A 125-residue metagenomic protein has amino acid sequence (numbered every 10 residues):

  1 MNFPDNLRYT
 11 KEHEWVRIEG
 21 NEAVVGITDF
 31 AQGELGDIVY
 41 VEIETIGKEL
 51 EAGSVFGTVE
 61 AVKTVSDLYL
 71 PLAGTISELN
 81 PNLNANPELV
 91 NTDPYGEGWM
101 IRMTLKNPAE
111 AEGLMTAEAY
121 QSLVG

Functional and structural regions predicted by a protein language model:
M1-D5, P71-I76: Short charge-dense sequence patches
M1-T58, E88, T92-G125: Acidic, low-complexity mobile loops and tails
R8, K63, D67: ABC ATPase A-loop
D29, K63, L72: A short beta-strand motif that forms part of the nucleic acid-binding face of small beta-barrel RNA-binding folds
E49, D67, A73-T75: Beta-solenoid/beta-rich acyl/carboxylate-transfer cores
T58-T64, P81: Short, conserved catalytic or interaction motifs in soluble domains
A73-L89, D93: Short peripheral tails and domain-boundary helices/loops at the edges of structured domains
